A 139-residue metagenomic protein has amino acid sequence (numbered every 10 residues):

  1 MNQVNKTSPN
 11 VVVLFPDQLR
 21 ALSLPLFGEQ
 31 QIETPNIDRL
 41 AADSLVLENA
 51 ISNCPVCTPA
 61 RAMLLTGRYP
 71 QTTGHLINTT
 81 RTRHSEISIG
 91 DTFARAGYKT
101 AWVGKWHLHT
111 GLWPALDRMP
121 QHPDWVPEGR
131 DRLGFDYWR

Functional and structural regions predicted by a protein language model:
M1-R139: Formylglycine-dependent sulfatase
